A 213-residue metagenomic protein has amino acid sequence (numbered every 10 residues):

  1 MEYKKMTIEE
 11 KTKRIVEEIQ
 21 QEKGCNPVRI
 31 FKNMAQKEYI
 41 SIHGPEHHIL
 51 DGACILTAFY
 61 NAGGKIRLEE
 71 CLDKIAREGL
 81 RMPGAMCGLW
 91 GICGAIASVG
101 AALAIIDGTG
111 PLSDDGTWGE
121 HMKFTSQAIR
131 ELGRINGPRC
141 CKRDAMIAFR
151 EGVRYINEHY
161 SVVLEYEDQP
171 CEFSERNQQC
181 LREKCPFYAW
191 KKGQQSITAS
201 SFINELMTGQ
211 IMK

Functional and structural regions predicted by a protein language model:
M1-M6, S174-E175, R182-F187, K191 (+2 more regions): Cys/His-rich short segments
E17-G52: Polybasic, low-complexity association/targeting segments
V28-E38, E69-C87: Short, hydrophobic/aliphatic alpha-helical segments
H43, L50-E78: Add "or lipid-surface remodeling" -> "...that mediate pore formation, membrane permeabilization, membrane fusion
A53-A62, G100-G108, R150-R154: Short glycine/serine- and small hydrophobic-enriched flexible loop segments
L68-C71, I135-R143, N157-D168: Flexible, glycine/charged-enriched surface loops at secondary-structure junctions
A85-A101: Conserved phosphate/anionic-ligand binding catalytic regions in large, soluble enzymes, centered on
I106-N157: A structural-propensity feature for long, helix-poor, extended segments
